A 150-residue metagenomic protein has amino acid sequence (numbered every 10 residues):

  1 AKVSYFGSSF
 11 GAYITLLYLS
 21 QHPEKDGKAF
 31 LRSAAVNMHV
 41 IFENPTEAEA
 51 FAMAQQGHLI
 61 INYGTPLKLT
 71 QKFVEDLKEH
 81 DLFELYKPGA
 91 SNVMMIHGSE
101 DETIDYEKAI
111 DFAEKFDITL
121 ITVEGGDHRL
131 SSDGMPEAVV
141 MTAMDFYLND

Functional and structural regions predicted by a protein language model:
A1-K2: Conserved acidic catalytic loop of the alpha/beta-hydrolase fold
G7-T15: Gly/Ala-rich beta-loop-alpha elbow adjacent to hydrolase catalytic centers
L17-Q21: Active-site signature of alpha/beta-hydrolase-fold catalytic machinery across serine- and Asp/Cys-nucleophile hydrolases
K25-D111, K115-T122, D127-L130, G134-V140 (+1 more regions): The alpha/beta-hydrolase serine catalytic core
N149-D150: Alpha/beta-hydrolase-fold serine-hydrolase catalytic core, especially in secreted/extracellular enzymes
